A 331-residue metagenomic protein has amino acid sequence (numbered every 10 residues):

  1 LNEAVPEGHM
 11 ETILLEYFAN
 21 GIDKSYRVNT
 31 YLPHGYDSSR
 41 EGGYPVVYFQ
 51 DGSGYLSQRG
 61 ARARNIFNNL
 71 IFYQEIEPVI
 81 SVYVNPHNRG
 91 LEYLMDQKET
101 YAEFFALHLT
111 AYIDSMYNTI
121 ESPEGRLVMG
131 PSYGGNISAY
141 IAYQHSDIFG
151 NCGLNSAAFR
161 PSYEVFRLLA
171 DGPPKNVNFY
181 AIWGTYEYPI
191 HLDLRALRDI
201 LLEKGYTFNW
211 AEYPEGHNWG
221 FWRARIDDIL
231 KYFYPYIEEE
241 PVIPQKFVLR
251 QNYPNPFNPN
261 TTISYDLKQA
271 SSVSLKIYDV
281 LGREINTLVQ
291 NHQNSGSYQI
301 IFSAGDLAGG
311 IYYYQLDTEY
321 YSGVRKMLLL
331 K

Functional and structural regions predicted by a protein language model:
L1-I237: Non-catalytic cap/lid and distal C-terminal segments of serine-dependent acyl enzymes
G21, S39, P174, V242-I243 (+4 more regions): Surface-exposed coil/turn segments at beta-strand junctions on protein surfaces, enriched
V28, V273-L275, R325: Short beta-strand elements bearing conserved aromatic residues within extracellular beta-rich modules
V79, S156, I300, R325-K326: Extracytoplasmic/periplasmic beta-strand context in beta-sandwich domains, especially the cupredoxin/COX2 CuA-binding
E238-Y253, F257-I277, T287, Q299-A304 (+1 more regions): Glycine-centered coil/turn sites that cap beta-strands in beta-rich domains
T287, N291, S295, I301 (+1 more regions): C-terminal tail/sorting-segment detector
